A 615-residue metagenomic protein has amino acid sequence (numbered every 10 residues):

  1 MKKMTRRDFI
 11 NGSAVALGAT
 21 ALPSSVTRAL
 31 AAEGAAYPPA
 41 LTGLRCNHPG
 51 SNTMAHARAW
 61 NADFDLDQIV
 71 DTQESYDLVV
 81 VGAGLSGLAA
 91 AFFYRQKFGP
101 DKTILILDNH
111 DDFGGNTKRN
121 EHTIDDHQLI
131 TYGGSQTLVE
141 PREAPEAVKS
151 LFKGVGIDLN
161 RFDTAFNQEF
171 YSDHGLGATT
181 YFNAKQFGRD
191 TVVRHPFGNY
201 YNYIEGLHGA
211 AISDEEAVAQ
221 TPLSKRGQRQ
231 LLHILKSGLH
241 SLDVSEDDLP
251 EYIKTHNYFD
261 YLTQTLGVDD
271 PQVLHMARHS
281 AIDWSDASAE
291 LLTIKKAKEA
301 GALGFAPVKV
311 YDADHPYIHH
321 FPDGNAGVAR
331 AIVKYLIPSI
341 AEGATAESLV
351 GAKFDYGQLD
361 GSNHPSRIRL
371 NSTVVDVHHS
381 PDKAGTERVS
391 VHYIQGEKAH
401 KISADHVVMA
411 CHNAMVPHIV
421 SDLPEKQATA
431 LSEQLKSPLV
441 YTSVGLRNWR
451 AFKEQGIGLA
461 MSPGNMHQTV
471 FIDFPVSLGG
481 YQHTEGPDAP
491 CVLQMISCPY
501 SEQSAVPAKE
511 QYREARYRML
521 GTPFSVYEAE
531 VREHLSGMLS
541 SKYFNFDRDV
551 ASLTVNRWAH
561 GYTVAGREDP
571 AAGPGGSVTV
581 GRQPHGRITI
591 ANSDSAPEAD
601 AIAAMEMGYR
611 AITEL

Functional and structural regions predicted by a protein language model:
K2-L78, Q96-D101: Extreme N-terminal leader/targeting segments of oxidoreductases
E33-D67, E121, G177, K185-Q186 (+2 more regions): Conserved flavin/dinucleotide-binding core of flavoenzymes
R45, A55-H240, E246: N-terminal glycine-rich phosphate/pyrophosphate-binding loop and immediately adjacent elements
V79-A89, L107-H110, V374, H406-N413 (+4 more regions): Conserved beta-strand->loop/alpha-helix structural units within folded catalytic cores of enzymes with alpha/beta
A90-F92, G115-H122, K149, M276 (+5 more regions): Short, solvent-exposed loop/turn and secondary-structure capping segments
G133-R142, V244-E251, D314-D323, Q427-E433 (+2 more regions): Active-site rim elements
K225-S372, K383-T386: Active-site/ligand-binding neighborhood in enzyme catalytic cores
S366, L370-Q494, Y500-Q503: Mid-domain catalytic core of redox enzymes that form a hydrophobic substrate pocket/lid adjacent to a catalytic redox
